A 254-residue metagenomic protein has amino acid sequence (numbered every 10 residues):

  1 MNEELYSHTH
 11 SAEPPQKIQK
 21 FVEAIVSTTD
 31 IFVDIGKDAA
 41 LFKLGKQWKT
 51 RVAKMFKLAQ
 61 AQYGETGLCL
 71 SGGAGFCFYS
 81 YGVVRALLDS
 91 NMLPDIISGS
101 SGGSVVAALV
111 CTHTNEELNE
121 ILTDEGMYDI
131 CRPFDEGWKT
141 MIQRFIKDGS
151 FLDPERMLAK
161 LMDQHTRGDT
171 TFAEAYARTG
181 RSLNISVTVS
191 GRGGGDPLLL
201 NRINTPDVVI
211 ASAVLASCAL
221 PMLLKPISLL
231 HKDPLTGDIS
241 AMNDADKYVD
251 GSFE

Functional and structural regions predicted by a protein language model:
M1-I97, C111-E254: Patatin-like phospholipase
S98-G99, G103: Gly/Ala-rich beta-loop-alpha elbow adjacent to hydrolase catalytic centers
S104-T112: Short glycine-enriched nucleophile-adjacent loop and the immediately C-terminal alpha-helix near the catalytic center
